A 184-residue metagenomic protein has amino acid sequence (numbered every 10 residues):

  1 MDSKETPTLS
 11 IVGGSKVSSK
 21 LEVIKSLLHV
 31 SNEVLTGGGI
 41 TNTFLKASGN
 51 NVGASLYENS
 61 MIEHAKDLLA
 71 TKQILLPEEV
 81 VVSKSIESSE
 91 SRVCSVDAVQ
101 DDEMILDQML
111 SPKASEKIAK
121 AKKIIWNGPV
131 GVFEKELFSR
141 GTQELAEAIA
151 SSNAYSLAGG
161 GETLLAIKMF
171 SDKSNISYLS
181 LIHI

Functional and structural regions predicted by a protein language model:
M1-S26: Anion-binding alpha/beta catalytic cores of soluble intermediary-metabolism enzymes, centered on
S3-S10, Q73-K123, P129-E136: Active-site rim loops that border cofactor/substrate pockets in soluble metabolic enzymes
T6, T71-K72, S151-Y155: A short helix->loop->beta-strand "cap" motif at the edges of active sites that frequently abuts
S10-G13, L35-G37, P77, W126-N127 (+1 more regions): Short beta-strand segments
K20-P77: Acidic, glycine-rich loop-and-beta core segments that form the ion-binding/anion-interacting portion of active sites
F138-E147: Charged helix-capping and loop-helix junction motifs
L165-F170: Catalytic cores of alpha/beta
H183-I184: Conserved small/polar residues in nucleotide/adenosyl-binding loops
